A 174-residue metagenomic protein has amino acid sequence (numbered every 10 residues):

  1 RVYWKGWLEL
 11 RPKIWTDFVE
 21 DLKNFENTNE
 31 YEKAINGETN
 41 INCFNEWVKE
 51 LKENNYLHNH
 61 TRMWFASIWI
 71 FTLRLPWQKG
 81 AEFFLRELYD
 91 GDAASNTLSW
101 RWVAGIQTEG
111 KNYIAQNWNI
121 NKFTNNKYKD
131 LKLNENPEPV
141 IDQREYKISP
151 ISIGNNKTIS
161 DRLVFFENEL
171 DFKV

Functional and structural regions predicted by a protein language model:
R1-N59, S67-V174: C-terminal catalytic domain of photolyase/cryptochrome flavoproteins, centering on the FAD-binding pocket
W64: Short, conserved phosphate-binding/catalytic loop or strand-edge motifs used in phosphoryl-/nucleotidyl-transfer
